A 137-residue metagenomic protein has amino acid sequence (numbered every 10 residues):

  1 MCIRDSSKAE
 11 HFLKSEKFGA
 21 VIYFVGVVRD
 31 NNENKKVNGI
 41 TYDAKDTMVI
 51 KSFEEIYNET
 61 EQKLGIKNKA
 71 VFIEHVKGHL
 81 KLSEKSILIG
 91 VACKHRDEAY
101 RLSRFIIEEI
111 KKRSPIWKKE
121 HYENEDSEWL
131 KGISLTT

Functional and structural regions predicted by a protein language model:
M1-I3: Conserved small/polar residues in nucleotide/adenosyl-binding loops
E16-N38: Catalytic strand-loop segment that frames the active site of acyl-thioester-processing enzymes
V37-K77, K81, A92-K94, I107-K111: Compact, glycine-rich, soluble single-domain proteins
E84-S86: Class I S-adenosyl-L-methionine
R96-L102: Beta-rich strand-turn-strand
E108-K118, Y122: Mixed-charge, glycine-accented linear interaction segment located at domain edges/termini
E120-T137: Short, highly charged C-terminal tails/helix-capping segments
